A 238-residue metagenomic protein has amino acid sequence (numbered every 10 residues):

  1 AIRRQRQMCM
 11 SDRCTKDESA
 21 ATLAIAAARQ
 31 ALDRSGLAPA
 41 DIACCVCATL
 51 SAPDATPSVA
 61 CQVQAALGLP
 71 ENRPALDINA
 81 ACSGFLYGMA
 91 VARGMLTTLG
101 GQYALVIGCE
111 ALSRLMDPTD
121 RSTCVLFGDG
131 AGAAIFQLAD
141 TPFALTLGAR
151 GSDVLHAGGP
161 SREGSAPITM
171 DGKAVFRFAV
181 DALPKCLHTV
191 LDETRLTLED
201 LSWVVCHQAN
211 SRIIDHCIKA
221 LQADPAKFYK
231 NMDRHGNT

Functional and structural regions predicted by a protein language model:
A1-M10: Single conserved hydrophobic/aromatic residue that forms the stacking wall/gate of nucleotide- or nucleobase-binding
I2-R3, A21, C82, V125: Short-chain dehydrogenase/reductase
R3, A60, C109: ATP/adenylate-binding site constellation spanning eukaryotic-like Ser/Thr protein kinases, ABC-transporter
Q5, A52, A111-L112, A149 (+2 more regions): Residue-level marker for beta-strand->alpha-helix junctions and adjacent short loops that shape enzyme
S11-T22, L50-Y103, K219-T238: Conserved catalytic cysteine-centered active-site region of acyl-thioester-dependent Claisen-condensing enzymes
D17-I78, L86, E193-I214: Conserved beta-ketoacyl condensing-enzyme motif
T22-L32, R121-M232: Hydrophobic pocket-lining "lid/loop/helix" segments that shape and contact the acyl-thioester
L86-R150: Conserved beta-strand-centric core segments of catalytic alpha/beta enzyme folds
